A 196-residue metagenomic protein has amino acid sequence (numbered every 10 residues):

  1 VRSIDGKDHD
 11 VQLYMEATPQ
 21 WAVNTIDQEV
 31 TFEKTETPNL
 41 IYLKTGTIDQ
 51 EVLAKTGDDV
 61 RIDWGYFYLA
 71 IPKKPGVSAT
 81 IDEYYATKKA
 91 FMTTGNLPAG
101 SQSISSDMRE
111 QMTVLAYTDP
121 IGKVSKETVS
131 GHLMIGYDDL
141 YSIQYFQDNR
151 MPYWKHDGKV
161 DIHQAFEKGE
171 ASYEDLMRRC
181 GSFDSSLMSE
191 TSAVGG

Functional and structural regions predicted by a protein language model:
I4-G196: Acidic/polar, glycine-enriched structural segments that form the non-catalytic walls/loops of the carbohydrate-binding
